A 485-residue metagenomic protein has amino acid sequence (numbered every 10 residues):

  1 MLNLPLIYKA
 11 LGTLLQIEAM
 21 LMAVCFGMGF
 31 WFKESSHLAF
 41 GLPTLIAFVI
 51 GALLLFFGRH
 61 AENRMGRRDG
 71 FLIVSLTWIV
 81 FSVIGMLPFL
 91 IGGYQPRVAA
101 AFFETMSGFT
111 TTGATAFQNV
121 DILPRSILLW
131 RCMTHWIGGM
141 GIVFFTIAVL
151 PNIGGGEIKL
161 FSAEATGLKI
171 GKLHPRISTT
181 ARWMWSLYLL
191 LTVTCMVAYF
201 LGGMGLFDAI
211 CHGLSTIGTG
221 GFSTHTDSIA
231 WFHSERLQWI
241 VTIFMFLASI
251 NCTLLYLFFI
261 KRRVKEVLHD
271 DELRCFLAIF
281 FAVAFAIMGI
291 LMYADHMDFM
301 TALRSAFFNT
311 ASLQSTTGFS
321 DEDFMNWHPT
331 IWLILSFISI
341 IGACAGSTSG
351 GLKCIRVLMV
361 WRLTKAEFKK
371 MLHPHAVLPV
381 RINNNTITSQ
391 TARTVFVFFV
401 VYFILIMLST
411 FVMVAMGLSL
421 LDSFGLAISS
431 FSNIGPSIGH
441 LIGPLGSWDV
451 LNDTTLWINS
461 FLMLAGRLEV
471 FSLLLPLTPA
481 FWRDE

Functional and structural regions predicted by a protein language model:
M1-E485: Membrane-proximal intracellular helices of multi-pass ion channels
